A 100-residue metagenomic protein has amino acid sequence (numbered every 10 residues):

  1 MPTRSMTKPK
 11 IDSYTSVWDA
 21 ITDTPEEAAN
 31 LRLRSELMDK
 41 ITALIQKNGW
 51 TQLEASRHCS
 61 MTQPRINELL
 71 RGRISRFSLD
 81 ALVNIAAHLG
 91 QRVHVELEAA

Functional and structural regions predicted by a protein language model:
M1-D39: N-terminal flexible/basic segments that precede or flank functional cores
L33, L37, T62-R65, S78-A81: Amphipathic alpha-helical interface surfaces
I45, S56, A86: The alpha-helix within a helix-turn-helix
G49-N67: Short alpha-helical DNA-recognition segment
L70: DNA major-groove recognition helix of helix-turn-helix
L79-V95: DNA major-groove recognition helix of helix-turn-helix/homeodomain DNA-binding modules
L97-A100: Short, charged recognition helix plus adjacent turn of helix-turn-helix-like nucleic-acid-binding domains
